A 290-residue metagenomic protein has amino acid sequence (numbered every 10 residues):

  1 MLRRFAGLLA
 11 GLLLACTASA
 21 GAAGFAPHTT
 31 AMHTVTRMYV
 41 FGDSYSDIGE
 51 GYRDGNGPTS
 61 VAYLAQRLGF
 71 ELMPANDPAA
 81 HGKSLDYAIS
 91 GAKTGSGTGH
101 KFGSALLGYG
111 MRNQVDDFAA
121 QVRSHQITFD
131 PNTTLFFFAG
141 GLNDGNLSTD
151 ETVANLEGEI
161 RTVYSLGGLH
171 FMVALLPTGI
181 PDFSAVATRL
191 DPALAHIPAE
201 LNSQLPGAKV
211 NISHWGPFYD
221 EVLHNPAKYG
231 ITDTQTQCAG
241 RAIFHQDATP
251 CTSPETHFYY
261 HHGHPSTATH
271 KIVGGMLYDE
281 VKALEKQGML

Functional and structural regions predicted by a protein language model:
M1-L2, T17-S19: Short hydrophobic/aromatic-rich beta-strand motifs
M1-L9: Bacterial N-terminal signal peptides that target proteins for export
L9-T17: Bacterial N-terminal signal peptides
A22-L290: Conserved active-site regions of diverse hydrolases
